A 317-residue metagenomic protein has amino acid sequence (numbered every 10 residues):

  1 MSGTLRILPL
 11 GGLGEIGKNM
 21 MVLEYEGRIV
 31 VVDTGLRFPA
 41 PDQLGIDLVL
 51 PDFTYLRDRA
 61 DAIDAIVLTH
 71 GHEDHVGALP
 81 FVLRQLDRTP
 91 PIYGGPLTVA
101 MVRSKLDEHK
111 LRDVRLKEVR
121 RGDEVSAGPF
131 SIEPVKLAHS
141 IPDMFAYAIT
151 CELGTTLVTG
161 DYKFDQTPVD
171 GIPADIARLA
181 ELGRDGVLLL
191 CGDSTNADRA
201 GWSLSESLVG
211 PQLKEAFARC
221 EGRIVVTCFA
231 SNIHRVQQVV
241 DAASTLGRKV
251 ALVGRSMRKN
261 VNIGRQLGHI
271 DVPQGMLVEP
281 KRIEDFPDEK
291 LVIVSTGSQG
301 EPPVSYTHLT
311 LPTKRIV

Functional and structural regions predicted by a protein language model:
S2-V67, H72-F286, V304-L309: His/Asp/Glu-rich metal-coordinating catalytic cores of metallo-dependent phosphodiesterases/hydrolases acting on
D288-K290: Active-site lining segments that contact anionic ligands and/or coordinate catalytic metals
V292-V294: Conserved two-lobed SF2 helicase motor
Q299-P302: Short acidic, S/G/P-rich loop/turn micro-motifs used as interaction or catalytic elements
H308-V317: Single conserved hydrophobic/aromatic residue that forms the stacking wall/gate of nucleotide- or nucleobase-binding
